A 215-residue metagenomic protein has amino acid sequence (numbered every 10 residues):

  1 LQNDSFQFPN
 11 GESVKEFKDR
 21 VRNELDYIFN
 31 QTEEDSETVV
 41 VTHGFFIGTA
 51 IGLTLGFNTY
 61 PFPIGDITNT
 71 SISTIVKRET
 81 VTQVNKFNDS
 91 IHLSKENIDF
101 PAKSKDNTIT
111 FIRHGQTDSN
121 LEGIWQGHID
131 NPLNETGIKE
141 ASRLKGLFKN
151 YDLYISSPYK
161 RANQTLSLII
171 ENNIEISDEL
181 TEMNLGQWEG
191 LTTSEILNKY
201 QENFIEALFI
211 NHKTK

Functional and structural regions predicted by a protein language model:
L1-E79, Q83, I174, E202-F204: Ordered, small/hydrophobic-rich secondary-structure cores
L1-N23, N88, P132, I169-K215: Phosphate-handling substructures
S13, F46, N58, T117 (+4 more regions): Gly/Ser/Thr-rich beta-alpha loop segments that engage phosphate groups in nucleotides
K18, D106-N172, K199, N203: Active-site-proximal alpha-helix that buttresses catalytic centers in soluble enzyme cores
E24-Y27, T59, E96-D99, K139-G146: A generic local structural motif
N30, E34-S36, G52-I112, Q116 (+2 more regions): Acidic, low-complexity terminal tails and accessory targeting/binding regions of phosphate-metabolizing enzymes
D35-V41, Y151-Y159, E175-S177: Short glycine-rich phosphate-binding loop at a beta-alpha junction
T38, F46-G48, D118, R161-N163 (+1 more regions): Short, active-site-adjacent cap segments at secondary-structure transitions
